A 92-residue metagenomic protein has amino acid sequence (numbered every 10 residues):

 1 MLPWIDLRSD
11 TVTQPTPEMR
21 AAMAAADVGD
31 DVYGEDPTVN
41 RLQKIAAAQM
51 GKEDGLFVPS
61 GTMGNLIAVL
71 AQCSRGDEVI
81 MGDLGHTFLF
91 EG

Functional and structural regions predicted by a protein language model:
M1-A22: N-terminal amphipathic/basic leader segments beginning at the initiator methionine
T16-G61, G82-L84, F88-F90: Conserved N-terminal alpha-helix of the aminotransferase class I/II PLP-enzyme fold
P17, L66-I67: Alpha-helical elements of the RecA-like P-loop NTPase motor core of helicases
I67-G76: Glycine-rich loop at the start of a catalytic domain that most often binds anionic cofactors/ligands
V69, E91-G92: Short acidic, glycine/serine/threonine-rich loops at helix termini
V79: Conserved class I S-adenosyl-L-methionine
